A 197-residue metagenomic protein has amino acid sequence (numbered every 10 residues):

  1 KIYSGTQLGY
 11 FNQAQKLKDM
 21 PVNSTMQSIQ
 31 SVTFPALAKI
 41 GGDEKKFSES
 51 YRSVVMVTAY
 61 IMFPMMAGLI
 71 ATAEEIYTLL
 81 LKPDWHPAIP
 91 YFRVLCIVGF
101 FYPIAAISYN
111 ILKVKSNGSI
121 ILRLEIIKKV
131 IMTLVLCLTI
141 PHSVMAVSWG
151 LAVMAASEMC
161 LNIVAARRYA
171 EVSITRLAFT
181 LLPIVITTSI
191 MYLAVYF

Functional and structural regions predicted by a protein language model:
K1-K18, S48-S50, H86-F92: Interfacial/gating helices of multi-pass transporter permease domains
I2-G5, G41, V114-K115, P141-H142: Helix-loop interface residues and adjacent transmembrane-helix termini in multi-pass membrane transporters, primarily
Q13, V22, R52-Y60, P90-I97 (+4 more regions): Internal alpha-helical transmembrane segments of multi-pass membrane proteins, especially GPCRs
A14, K18-M62, Y109-V114: Helix-loop junctions and terminal segments of transmembrane helices in multi-pass membrane transport/translocation
Q15, Q30, P90-R168: Short runs within selected transmembrane alpha-helices of multi-pass transporters and secretion channels
P21, T25-M26, P64, G68 (+7 more regions): Residue-level hotspots within pore-lining transmembrane alpha-helices of multi-pass secondary transporters
Y51-P103, T133-L138, T188-Y196: Alpha-helical transmembrane segments of multi-pass membrane transport and lipid-handling proteins
K128-I131, H142, A178-F197: Transmembrane alpha-helical segments of multi-pass transport proteins
